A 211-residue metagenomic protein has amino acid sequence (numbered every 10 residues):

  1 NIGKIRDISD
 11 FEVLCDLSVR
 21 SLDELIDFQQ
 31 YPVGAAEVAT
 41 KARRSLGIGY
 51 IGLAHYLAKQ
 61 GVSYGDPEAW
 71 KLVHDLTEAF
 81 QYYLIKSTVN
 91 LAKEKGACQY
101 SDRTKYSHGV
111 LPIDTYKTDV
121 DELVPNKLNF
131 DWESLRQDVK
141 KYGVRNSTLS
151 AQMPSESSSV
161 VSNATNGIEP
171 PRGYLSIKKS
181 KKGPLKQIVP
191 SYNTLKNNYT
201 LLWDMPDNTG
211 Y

Functional and structural regions predicted by a protein language model:
N1-Y211: Long, C-terminal-biased catalytic regions of enzyme "large/alpha" subunits
